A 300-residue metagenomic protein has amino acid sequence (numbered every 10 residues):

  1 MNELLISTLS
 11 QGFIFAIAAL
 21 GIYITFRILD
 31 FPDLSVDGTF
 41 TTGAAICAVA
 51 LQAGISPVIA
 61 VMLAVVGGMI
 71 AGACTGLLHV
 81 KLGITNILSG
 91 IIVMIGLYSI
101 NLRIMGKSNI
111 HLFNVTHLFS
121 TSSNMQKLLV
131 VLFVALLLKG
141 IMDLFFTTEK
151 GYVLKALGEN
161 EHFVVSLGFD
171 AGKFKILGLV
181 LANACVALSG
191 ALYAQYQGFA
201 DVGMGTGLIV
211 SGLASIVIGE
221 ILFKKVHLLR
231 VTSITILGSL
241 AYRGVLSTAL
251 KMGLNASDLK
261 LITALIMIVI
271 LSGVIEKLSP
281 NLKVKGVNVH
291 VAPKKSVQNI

Functional and structural regions predicted by a protein language model:
E3-S56, V61, L78-L82, V217-K224: Single transmembrane alpha-helix segments in multi-pass membrane proteins
Q11, I87, K127-L132, K175 (+2 more regions): Loop-to-transmembrane alpha-helix initiation sites
I22, I55-I95, I100, L136-L137 (+2 more regions): Alpha-helical transmembrane segments within multi-pass membrane transporters and channels
I24, V49, A53, A73 (+10 more regions): Membrane-interface helix caps of multi-pass small-molecule transporters
N86, G90-T147, L177, D201 (+3 more regions): Transmembrane helix-bundle core of multi-pass membrane transporters and related energy-transducing complexes
N124-I209, A214: Helix-loop-helix "hairpin" substructures at the membrane interface of multi-pass membrane proteins
G140, E159-S166, D170-K173, V245-I300: Cytosolic-side transmembrane-helix boundaries in multi-pass membrane proteins
V186, Y196-L261: Transmembrane alpha-helical segments in multi-pass inner-membrane proteins
